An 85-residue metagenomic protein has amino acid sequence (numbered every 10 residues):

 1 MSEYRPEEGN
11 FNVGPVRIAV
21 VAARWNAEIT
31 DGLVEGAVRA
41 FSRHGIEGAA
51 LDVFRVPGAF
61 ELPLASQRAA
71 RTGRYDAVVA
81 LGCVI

Functional and structural regions predicted by a protein language model:
M1-R5: Short gly/ser/thr-rich secondary-structure transition/capping motifs
G9-V56: Glycine-rich phosphate/diphosphate-binding loop of Rossmann-like nucleotide-binding domains
A27-E28, E61, I85: Short, active-site-adjacent cap segments at secondary-structure transitions
L33, L51, L62-L64, L81: Generic detector of leucine side chains in alpha-helical contexts
A37, A59, L81-C83: Gly/Ser/Thr-rich helix-start
V56-Q67: Structural motif
A65-I85: Glycine-rich phosphate-binding loop
